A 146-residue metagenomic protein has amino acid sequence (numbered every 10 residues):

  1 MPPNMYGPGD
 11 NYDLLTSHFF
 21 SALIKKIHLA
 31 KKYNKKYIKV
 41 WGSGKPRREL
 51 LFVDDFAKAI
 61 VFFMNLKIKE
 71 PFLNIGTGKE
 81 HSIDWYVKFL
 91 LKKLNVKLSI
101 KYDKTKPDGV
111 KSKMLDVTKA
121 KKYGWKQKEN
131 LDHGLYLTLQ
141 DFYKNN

Functional and structural regions predicted by a protein language model:
M1-A22, P46-R47: Flexible, glycine-rich beta-alpha linker
L23, L29-N146: C-terminal substrate-binding subdomain of Rossmann-fold SDR/epimerase-dehydratase oxidoreductases
